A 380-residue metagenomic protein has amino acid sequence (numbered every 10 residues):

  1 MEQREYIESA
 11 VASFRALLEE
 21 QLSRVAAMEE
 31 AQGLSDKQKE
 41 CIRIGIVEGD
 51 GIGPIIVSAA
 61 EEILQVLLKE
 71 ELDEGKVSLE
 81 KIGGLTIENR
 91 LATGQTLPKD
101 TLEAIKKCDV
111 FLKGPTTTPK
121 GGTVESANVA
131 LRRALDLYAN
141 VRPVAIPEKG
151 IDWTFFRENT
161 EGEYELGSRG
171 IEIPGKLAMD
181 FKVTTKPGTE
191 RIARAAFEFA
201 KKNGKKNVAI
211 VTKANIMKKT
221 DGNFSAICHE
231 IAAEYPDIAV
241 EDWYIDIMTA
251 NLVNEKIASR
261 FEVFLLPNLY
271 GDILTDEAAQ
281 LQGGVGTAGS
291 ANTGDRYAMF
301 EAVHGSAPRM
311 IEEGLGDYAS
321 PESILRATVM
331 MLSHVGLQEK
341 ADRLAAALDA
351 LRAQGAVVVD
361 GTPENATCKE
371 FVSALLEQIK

Functional and structural regions predicted by a protein language model:
Q3-S78: N-terminal phosphate-binding or glycine-rich loops at protein starts, especially the Walker A/P-loop of NTPases
L17, Q21-E29, G167-R169, L177-I210 (+4 more regions): Glycine-rich phosphate/pyrophosphate-binding loop and the adjoining helix
G45-E61, L67, I173-I247, R260: Glycine-rich phosphate/diphosphate-binding loop of Rossmann-like nucleotide-binding domains
D50-G53, D109, F156, A196 (+4 more regions): Buried hydrophobic positions in well-ordered alpha/beta secondary-structure cores of metabolic enzymes
A60, L64, C228, I324-L332 (+1 more regions): Buried hydrophobic packing segments
D73-P98, A250-L252: N-terminal beta-loop-helix "entrance" segment that forms/cooperates in small-molecule cofactor or anionic ligand
E88-M179, L269-G271: N-terminal glycine-rich phosphate/adenylate-binding segment common to multiple enzyme folds
G150, V253-A356: Glycine-rich phosphate/nucleotide-binding loop
